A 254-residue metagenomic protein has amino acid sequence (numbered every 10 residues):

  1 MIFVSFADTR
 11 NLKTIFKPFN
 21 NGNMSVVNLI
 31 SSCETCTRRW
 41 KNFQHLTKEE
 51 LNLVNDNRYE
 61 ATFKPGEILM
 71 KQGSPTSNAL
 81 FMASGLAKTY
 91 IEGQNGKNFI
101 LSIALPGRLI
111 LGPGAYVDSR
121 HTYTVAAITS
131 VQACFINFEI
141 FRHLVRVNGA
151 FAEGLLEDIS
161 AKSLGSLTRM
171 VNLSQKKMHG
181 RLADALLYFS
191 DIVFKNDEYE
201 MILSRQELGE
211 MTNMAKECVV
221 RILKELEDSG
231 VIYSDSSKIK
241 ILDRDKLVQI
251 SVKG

Functional and structural regions predicted by a protein language model:
F6, I15-P65, L109-I110, G114-V117: Cyclic nucleotide-binding regulatory module and flanking cytosolic helices
L12, F189-G254: Phosphate-/nucleic-acid-contacting segments
N42, E67-T129: Cyclic nucleotide-binding regulatory domains
H45, I103, F135, I202 (+1 more regions): Short aromatic/basic micro-patch
E50, I100-L164: Cyclic-nucleotide recognition modules
N52-L53, L69-G73, V193: Short loop/turn motifs at secondary-structure junctions and domain boundaries
R146-N213: Polybasic "coupling" helices that flank or enter modular domains
